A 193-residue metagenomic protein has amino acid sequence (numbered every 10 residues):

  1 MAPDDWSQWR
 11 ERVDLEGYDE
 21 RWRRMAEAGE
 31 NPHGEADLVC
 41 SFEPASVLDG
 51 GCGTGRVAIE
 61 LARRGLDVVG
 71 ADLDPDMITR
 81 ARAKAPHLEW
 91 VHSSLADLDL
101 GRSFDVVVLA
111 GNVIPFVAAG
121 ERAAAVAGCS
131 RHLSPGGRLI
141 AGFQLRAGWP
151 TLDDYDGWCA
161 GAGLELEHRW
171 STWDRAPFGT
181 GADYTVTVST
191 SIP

Functional and structural regions predicted by a protein language model:
M1-E43: Conserved class I S-adenosyl-L-methionine
P44-G53: Conserved class I S-adenosyl-L-methionine
T54-D97: Class I SAM-dependent methyltransferase SAM/SAH-binding core
A96-V106: A short acidic, Gly/Pro-enriched loop at the edge of an enzyme's catalytic core that lines a small-molecule cofactor
D105-G120: A short SAM/SAH-binding and catalytic strip from SAM-dependent methyltransferases
A123-P135: A short glycine-rich, Lys/Arg-flanked "PGG" loop and its adjoining helix->strand segment in the class I
G136-Q144: Conserved beta-strand signature within the Rossmann-like core of class I S-adenosyl-L-methionine
A162-P193: Class I S-adenosyl-L-methionine
